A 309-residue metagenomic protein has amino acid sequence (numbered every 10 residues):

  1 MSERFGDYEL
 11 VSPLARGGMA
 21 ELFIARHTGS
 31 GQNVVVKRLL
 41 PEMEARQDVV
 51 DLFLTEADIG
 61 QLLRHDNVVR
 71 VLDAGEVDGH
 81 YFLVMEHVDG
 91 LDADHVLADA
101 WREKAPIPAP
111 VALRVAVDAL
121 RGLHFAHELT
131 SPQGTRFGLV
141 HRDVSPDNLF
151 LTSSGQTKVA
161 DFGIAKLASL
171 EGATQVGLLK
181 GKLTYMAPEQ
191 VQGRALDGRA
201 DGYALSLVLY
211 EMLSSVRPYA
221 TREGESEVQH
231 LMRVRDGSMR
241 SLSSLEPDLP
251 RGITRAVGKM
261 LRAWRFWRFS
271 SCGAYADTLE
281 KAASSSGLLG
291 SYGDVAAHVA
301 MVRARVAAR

Functional and structural regions predicted by a protein language model:
E21: Conserved N-lobe ATP-binding subsite of Hanks-type protein kinase domains, especially the beta3 VAIK lysine
L40-L62: AlphaC helix of the eukaryotic protein kinase fold
A74: Activation-segment/catalytic-loop signature of the eukaryotic protein kinase fold
D78-D92, V96: Conserved short submotifs of the Hanks-type protein kinase catalytic core that shape the nucleotide-binding pocket
R121-L139: Protein kinase catalytic-loop region centered on the HRD/HxD motif
T184-A307: C-terminal lobe helix-coil module of Hanks-type protein kinase domains
